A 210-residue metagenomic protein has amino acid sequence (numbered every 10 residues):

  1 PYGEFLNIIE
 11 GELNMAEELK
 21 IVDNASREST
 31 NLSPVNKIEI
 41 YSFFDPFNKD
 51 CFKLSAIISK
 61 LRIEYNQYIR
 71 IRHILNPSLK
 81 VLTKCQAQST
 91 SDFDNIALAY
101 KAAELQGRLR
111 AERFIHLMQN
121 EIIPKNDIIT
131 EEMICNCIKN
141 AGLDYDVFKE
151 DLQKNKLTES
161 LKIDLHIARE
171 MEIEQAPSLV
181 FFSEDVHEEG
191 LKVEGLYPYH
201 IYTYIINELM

Functional and structural regions predicted by a protein language model:
P1-L13, E17-V22, V35-N36, F43 (+2 more regions): C-terminal cap of thioredoxin/glutaredoxin-like
N24-S26: A short, well-structured beta->alpha microelement
E28-N36: Short beta-strand-to-loop junctions in surface cap/lid or active-site-entrance loops
Y41-P46, F52-E131: Structural alpha/beta surface segment adjacent to cysteine/selenocysteine redox centers across thiol/disulfide enzymes
K49, S91, V193-Y197: Alpha-helix N-cap and loop-to-helix initiation/capping positions
